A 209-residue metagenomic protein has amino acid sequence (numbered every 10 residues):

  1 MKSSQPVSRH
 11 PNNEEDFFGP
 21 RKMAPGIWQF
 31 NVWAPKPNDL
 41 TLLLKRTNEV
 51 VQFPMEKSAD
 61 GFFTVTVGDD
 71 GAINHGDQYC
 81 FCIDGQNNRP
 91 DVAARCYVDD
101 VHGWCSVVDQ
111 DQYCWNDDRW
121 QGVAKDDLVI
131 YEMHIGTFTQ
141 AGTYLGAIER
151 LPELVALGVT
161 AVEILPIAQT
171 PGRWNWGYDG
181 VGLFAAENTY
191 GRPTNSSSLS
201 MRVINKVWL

Functional and structural regions predicted by a protein language model:
M1-Q29, V50-E132, T137-G142, E153: The feature marks proteins involved in alpha-glucan
W33-D39: Short proline/glycine-enriched turn/loop motifs at strand-loop junctions of beta-rich domains
L40-L42, Y79: Short beta-strand elements bearing conserved aromatic residues within extracellular beta-rich modules
D127, G158-T160, K206-W208: Short, well-ordered coil/turn segments that N-cap beta-strands
E153-S198: Aromatic-lined carbohydrate-binding/catalytic grooves of carbohydrate-active enzymes
T194, L199-L209: Cationic, amphipathic, low-complexity alpha-helical segments enriched in hydrophobics plus arginine/proline
